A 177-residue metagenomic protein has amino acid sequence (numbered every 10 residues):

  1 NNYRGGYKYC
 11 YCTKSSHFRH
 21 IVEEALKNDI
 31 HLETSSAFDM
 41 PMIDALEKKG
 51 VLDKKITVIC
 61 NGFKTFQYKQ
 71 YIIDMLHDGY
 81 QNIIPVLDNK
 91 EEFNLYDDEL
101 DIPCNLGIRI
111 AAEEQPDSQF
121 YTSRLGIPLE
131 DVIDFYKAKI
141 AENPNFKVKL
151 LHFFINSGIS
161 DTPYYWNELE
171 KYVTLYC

Functional and structural regions predicted by a protein language model:
N1-N2: Low-complexity, highly charged intrinsically disordered N-terminal segments that act as targeting/localization
K8-C177: Active-site-proximal beta-alpha core segment in soluble small-molecule metabolic enzymes
